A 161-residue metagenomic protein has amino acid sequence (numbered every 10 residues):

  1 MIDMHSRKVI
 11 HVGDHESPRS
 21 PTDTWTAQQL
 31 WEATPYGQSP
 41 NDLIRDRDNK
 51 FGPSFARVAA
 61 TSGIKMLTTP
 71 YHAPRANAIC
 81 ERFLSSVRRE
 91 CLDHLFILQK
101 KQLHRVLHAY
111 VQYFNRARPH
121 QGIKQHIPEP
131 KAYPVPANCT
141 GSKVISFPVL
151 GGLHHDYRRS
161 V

Functional and structural regions predicted by a protein language model:
M1-V161: Charged DNA-binding/catalytic regions of mobile-element recombinases
